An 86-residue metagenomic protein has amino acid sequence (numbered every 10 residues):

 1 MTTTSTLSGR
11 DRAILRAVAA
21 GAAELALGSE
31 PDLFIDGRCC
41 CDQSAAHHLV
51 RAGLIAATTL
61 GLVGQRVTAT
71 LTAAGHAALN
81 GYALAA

Functional and structural regions predicted by a protein language model:
T2-S44, L84: Short amphipathic alpha-helical interface segments
T6, D36-T58, V63-R66: Short amphipathic alpha-helical interaction segments
A19, A45-A46, A69, G75: Small-side-chain structural scaffolding
G21-A23, V50, A73, G81-Y82: Short intrinsically disordered, low-complexity segments
G64-R66, T70-A86: Short, amphipathic alpha-helical interaction segments positioned at domain boundaries
